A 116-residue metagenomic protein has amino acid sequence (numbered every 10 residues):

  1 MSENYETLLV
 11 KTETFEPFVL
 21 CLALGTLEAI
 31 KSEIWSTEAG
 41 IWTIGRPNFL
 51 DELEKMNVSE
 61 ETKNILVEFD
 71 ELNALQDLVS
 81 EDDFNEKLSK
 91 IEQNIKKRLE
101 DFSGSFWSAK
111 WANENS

Functional and structural regions predicted by a protein language model:
M1-S116: Acidic, Ser/Pro/Thr-rich low-complexity regulatory regions and the short amphipathic helical interaction modules they
